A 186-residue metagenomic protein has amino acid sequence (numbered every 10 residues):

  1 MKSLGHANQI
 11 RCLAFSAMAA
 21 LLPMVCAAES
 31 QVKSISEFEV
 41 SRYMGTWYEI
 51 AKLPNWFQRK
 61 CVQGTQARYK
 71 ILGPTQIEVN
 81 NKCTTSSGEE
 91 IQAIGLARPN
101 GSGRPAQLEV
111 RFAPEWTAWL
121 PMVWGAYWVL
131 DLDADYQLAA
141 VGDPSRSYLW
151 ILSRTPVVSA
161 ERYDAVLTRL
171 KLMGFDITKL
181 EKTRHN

Functional and structural regions predicted by a protein language model:
K2-A14: Bacterial N-terminal signal peptides that target proteins for export
F15, M24-N186: A beta-rich soluble binding module of mature secreted/lumenal proteins
A19-A20: Hydrophobic alpha-helical transmembrane segments of integral membrane proteins, especially lipid-exposed positions
